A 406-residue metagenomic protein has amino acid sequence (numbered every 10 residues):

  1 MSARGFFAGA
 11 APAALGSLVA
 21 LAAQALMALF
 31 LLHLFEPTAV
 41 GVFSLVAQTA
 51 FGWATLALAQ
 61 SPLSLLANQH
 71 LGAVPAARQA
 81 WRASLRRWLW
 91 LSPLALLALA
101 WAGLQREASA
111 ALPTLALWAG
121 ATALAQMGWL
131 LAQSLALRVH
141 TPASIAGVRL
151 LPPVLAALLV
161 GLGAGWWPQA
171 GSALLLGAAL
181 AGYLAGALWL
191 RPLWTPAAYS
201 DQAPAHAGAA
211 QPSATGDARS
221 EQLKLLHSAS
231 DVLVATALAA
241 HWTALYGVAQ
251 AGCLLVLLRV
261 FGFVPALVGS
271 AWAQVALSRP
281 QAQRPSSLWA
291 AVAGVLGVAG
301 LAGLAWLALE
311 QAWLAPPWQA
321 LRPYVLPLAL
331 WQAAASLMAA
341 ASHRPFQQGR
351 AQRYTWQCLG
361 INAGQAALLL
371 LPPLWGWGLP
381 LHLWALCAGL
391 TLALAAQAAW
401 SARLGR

Functional and structural regions predicted by a protein language model:
F7, A73-W90, Q283-G297: Interfacial transmembrane-helix starts/ends
G9-Q24, A28, L151-P152, A156 (+2 more regions): Transmembrane helical elements of multi-pass membrane transporters/channels
A13, S17, S44-A47, S84-L89 (+10 more regions): Residue-level recognition of transmembrane alpha-helices in multi-pass small-molecule transporters/permeases
Q24, T55-P75, L257, F261-R284 (+1 more regions): Helix-loop junctions and terminal segments of transmembrane helices in multi-pass membrane transport/translocation
P37-Q48, A116, V248-V260, R322-V325: Small-residue hotspots at the loop-to-helix junctions and early N-terminal turns of transmembrane alpha-helices
L66, S92-T114, A299-P323: Short membrane-interface helical motifs at transmembrane helix boundaries in multi-pass membrane transporters
P113-A125, A146-A197, G360-A367, W377-G405: Hydrophobic alpha-helical transmembrane segments
A125-G147, S278-R279, R284-P285, A334-Q357: Membrane-interface junctions at transmembrane-helix termini in multi-pass inner-membrane proteins
